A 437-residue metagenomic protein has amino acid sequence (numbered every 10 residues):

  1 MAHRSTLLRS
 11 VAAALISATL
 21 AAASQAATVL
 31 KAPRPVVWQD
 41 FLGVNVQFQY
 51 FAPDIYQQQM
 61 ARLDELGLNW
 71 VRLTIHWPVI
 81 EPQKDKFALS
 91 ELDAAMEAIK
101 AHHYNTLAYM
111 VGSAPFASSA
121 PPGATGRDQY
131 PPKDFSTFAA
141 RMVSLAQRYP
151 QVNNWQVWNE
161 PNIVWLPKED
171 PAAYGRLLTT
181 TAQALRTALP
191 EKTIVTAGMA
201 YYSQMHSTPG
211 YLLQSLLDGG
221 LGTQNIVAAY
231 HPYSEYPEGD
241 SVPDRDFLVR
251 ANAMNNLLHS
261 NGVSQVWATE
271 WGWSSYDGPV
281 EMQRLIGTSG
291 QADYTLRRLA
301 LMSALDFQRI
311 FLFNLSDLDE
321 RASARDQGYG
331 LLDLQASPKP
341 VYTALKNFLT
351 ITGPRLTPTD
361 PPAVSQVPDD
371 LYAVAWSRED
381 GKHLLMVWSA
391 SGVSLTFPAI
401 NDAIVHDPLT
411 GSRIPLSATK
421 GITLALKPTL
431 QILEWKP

Functional and structural regions predicted by a protein language model:
S10-A21: Bacterial N-terminal signal peptides
A27-L63, L68-N69, T74: Boundary/entry segment of secreted carbohydrate-active catalytic domains
Y50-D64, T137-L145, S207-D218, A292-L299: Short, acidic/polar
Q57-E65, W70-G126, T137-S144, R148 (+1 more regions): Aromatic-lined substrate-binding rim segments of carbohydrate-active enzymes
P171-T295, L305: Noncatalytic carbohydrate-binding groove/subsite architecture in carbohydrate-active enzymes
W273-L345, P361-A363: Aromatic/acidic polysaccharide-binding cleft in carbohydrate-active enzymes
V364-N401, P408-G411: Carbohydrate-binding surface patches
S417-P437: C-terminal beta-strand-rich structural cap/linker in extracellular carbohydrate-active enzymes
